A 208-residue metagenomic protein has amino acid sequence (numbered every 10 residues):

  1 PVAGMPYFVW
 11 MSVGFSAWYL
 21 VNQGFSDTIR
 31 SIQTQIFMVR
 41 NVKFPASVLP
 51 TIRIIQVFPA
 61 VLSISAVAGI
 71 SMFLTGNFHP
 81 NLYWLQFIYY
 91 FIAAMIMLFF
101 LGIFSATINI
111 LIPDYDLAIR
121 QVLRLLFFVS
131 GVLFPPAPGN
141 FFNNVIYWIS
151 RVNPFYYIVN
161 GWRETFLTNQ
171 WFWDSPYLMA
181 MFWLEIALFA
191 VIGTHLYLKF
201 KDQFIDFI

Functional and structural regions predicted by a protein language model:
P1, A46, R53-Q121, S175-H195: Alpha-helical transmembrane segments and their short interhelical loops
P1-Q23, D27, W171, S175 (+1 more regions): Transmembrane helix-boundary elements of multi-pass transport/secretion proteins, especially ABC-type permease modules
P1-Y7, D27-V42, S63-M72, L123-G139 (+1 more regions): Hydrophobic alpha-helical transmembrane segments
P6, W10, G14-N22, I52 (+2 more regions): Short alpha-helical transmembrane interface motifs in multi-pass membrane proteins
S16-T28, M95-T107, F128-A137, I192-L196: Transmembrane alpha-helical segments that form the membrane-embedded catalytic/substrate-channel core of multi-pass
L20-A46, P50-F58: Transmembrane helix boundary and interhelical loop/hinge segments in multi-pass membrane proteins
I110-V152, Y156, T165: Transmembrane helix segments
L198-I208: Short cytosolic juxtamembrane segments of multi-pass membrane proteins
